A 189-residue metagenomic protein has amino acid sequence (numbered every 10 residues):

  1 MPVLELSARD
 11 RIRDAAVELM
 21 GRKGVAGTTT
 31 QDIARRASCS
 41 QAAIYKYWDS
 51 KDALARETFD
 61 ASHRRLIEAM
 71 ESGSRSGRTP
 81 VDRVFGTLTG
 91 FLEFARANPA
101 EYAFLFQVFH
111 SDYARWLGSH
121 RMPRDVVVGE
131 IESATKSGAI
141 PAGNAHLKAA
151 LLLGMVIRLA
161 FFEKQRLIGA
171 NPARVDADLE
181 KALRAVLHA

Functional and structural regions predicted by a protein language model:
M1-S7, R11, G169: N-terminal intrinsically disordered/low-complexity leader segments
E5, A55, F59, H63 (+3 more regions): Amphipathic, non-transmembrane alpha-helical scaffold segments
A8-A16, I33, T58-S62, L66 (+2 more regions): Generic hydrophobic, amphipathic alpha-helix propensity
R11, L19-A53, E57: Helix-turn-helix
E57, E68-A100, K148-L152, D176: Hydrophobic alpha-helical connector segments
R64-I67, D112-S137, H146-A150, F161 (+1 more regions): Amphipathic alpha-helical packing segments from all-alpha helical-bundle domains
P80, E93, D125, G129-K136 (+2 more regions): C-terminal peripheral helix-coil segments that are non-catalytic and often amphipathic
F94-A114, L159-Q165: Amphipathic alpha-helical segments used for helix-helix packing
